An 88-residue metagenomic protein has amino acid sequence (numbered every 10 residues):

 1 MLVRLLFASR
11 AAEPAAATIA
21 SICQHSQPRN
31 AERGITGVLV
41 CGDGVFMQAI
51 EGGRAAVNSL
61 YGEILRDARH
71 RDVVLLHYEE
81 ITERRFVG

Functional and structural regions predicted by a protein language model:
M1-G88: Charge-rich, low-complexity N-terminal segments
